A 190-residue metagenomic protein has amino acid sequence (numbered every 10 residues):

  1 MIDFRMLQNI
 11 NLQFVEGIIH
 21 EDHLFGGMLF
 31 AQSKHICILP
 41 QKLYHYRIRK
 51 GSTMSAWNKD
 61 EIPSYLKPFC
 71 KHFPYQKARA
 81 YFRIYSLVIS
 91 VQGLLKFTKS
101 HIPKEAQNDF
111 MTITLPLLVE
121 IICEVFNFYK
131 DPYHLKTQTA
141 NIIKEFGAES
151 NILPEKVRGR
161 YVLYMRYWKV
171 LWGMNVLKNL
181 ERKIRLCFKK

Functional and structural regions predicted by a protein language model:
M1-Y65: Conserved nucleotide-sugar donor-binding catalytic segment
M28-A31, G93-K96, E120: Short glycine/serine- and small hydrophobic-enriched flexible loop segments
I38, P103, N127-D131: Short, solvent-exposed secondary-structure capping/transition elements
Q41, I48, K104-T112: Short acidic alpha-helical/loop segments enriched in Asp/Glu that coordinate divalent cations
Y46-K50, S55-I102, L135-G147: Catalytic core of nucleotide-sugar-dependent glycosyltransferases
N108-K190: Membrane-interface aromatic/basic loop that binds lipid-linked glycans or pyrophosphate carriers, typified by
